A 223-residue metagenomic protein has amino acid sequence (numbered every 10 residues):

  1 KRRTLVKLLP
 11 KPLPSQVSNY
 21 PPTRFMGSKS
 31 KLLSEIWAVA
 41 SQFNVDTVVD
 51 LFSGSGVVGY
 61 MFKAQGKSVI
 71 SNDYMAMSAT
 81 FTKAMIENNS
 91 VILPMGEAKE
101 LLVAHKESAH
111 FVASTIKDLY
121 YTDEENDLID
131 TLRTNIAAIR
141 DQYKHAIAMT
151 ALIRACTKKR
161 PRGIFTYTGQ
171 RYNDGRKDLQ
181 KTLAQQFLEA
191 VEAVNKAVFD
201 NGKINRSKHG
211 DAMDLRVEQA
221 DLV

Functional and structural regions predicted by a protein language model:
K1-V49, V57-A64: S-adenosyl-L-methionine
L13, Y120-V223: SAM-dependent nucleic-acid methyltransferase catalytic core
P22-T23, S108, D118, R162: Generic secondary-structure boundary/loop-capping signal
F25, S71, S114, D118-E125 (+1 more regions): Short secondary-structure transition/capping motifs
K29, L33, S55, T115 (+2 more regions): Short alpha-helical patches at coil-to-helix transitions and adjacent helical residues in well-structured domains
S34-A38, Y60, T80, T134 (+2 more regions): A broad, structural surface signal
Q42-F43, Q65, I139, E218: Alpha-helix C-cap/termination motif
T47-H110, S114-K117, T131-T134, A146 (+2 more regions): SAM cofactor-binding core of SAM-dependent methyltransferases, primarily the Rossmann-like beta-alpha-beta module
